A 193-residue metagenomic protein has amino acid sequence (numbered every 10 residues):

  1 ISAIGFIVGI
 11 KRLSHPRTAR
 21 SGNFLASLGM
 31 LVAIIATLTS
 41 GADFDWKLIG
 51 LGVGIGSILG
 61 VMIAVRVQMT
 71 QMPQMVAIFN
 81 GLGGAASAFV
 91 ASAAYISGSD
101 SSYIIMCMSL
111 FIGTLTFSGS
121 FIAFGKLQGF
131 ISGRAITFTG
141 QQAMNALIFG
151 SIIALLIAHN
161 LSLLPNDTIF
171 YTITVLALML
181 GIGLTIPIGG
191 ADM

Functional and structural regions predicted by a protein language model:
I1-A3, N23, S40-I58, S102-F117 (+1 more regions): Structural signature of hydrophobic alpha-helical transmembrane segments
I1-I34, S40: N-terminal, positively charged regions that mediate nucleic acid binding
G5-T18, S57-V76, S120-A135, L180-G190: C-terminal ends of transmembrane helices
T18-G29, I49-G52, Q71-G83, A135-N145 (+1 more regions): Cytoplasmic-side transmembrane-helix entry/capping segments in multi-pass membrane proteins
M30-L31, N145-I153: Core segments of transmembrane alpha-helices that mediate helix-helix packing or line hydrophobic substrate/ligand
I34-L38, V61-M62, I153-I157, G181-T185: Alpha-helical transmembrane segments of multipass membrane proteins
T37-G50, M62-P73, A88-S101, K126 (+1 more regions): Transmembrane alpha-helix boundary signature
S57-M62, G81-I96, M106-I122: Mid-bilayer segments of alpha-helical transmembrane spans in multi-pass integral membrane proteins that mediate
